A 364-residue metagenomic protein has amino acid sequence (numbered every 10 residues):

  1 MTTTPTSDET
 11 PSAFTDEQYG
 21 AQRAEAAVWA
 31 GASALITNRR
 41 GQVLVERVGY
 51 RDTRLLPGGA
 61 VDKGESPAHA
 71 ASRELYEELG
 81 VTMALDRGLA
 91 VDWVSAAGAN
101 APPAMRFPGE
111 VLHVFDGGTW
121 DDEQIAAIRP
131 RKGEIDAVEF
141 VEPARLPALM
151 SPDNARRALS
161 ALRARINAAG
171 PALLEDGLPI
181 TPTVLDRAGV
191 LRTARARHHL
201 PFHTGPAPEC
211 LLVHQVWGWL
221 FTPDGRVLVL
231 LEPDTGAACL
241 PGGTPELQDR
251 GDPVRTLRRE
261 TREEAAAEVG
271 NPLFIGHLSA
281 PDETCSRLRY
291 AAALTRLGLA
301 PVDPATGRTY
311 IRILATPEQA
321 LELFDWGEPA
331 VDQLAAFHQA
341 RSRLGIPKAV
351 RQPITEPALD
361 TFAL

Functional and structural regions predicted by a protein language model:
T2-S33, L173-W217: Acidic, metal-coordinating catalytic segment for phosphate/diphosphate chemistry, firing primarily on the Nudix
A24-W29, N38, V48, F107-G109 (+6 more regions): A generic fold-level signal
W29, R51, L56, M83 (+6 more regions): Short connector loops at helix/strand junctions that flank enzyme active sites, especially segments positioning acidic
A30-A32, G41, V111-H113, D136 (+4 more regions): Change "...and in nucleic-acid phosphodiester-cleaving endonucleases..." to "...and in nucleic-acid processing enzymes
N38-E77, F221-E263: Conserved Nudix-box catalytic region and its N-terminal flanking loop in Nudix hydrolases and closely related
D52-T53, P130-R187, A305-L364: Nudix hydrolase/Nudix homology domain
V61-A84, D92-N154, E246-D332: Unchanged
